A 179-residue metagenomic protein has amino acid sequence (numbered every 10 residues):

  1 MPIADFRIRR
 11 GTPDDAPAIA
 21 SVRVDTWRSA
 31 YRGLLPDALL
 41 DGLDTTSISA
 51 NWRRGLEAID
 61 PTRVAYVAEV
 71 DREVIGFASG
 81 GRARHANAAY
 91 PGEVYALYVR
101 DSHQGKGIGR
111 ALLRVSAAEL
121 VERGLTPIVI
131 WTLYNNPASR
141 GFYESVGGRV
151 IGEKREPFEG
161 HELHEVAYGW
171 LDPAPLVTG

Functional and structural regions predicted by a protein language model:
P2, F6, R10-D14, S21-L34 (+5 more regions): Acetyl-CoA-dependent GNAT
A18, E93, P127, A138: Amphipathic alpha-helical recognition patches that constitute DNA-binding helices
V22, R123, S145-V146: Structural motif
R63, L163-A167: Short hydrophobic/aromatic beta-strand or adjacent loop that forms the aromatic wall/cage of a ligand/substrate-binding
K106: Flexible nucleotide-binding loop
L120-T132: Conserved GNAT acetyl-CoA-binding A-motif
I130-R140, P157-H161: Conserved beta-strand-loop-alpha-helix junction that forms the acyl-donor binding cleft
E144-G152: Conserved acetyl-CoA-binding loop of GNAT-fold acetyltransferases
